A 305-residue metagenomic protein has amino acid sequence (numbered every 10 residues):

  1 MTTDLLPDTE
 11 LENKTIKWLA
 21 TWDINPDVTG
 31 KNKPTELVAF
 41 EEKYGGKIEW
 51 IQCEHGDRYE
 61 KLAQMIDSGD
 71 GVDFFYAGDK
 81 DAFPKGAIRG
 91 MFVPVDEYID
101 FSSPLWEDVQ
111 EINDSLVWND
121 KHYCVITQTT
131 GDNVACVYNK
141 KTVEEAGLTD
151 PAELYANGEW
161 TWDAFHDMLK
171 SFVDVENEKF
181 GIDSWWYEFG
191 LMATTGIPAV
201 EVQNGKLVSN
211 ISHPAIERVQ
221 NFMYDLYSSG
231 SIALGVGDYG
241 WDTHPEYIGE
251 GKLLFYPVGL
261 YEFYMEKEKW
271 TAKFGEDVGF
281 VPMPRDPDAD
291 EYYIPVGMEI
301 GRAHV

Functional and structural regions predicted by a protein language model:
M1-R89, G131: Conserved N-terminal structural module of periplasmic/extracytoplasmic solute-binding proteins
T2-E12, G78-A135, D163, V281: Hinge/lid segment of periplasmic solute-binding proteins
D8, D96-D108, E153-N157, A199-R218 (+1 more regions): Short, solvent-exposed loop/beta-turn-alpha elements that line the ligand-binding surface or hinge of extracytoplasmic
K17-L19, V117-T130, V134-C136, E144 (+1 more regions): Extracytoplasmic/periplasmic solute-binding protein
Q52-K61, D81, G158-A164, G235-G249: Short helix-initiation/N-cap motifs at beta->coil->alpha
Y59-G71, R89, V143, H166-S171 (+1 more regions): Short helices/loops that flank or line small-molecule/ion binding pockets
H166-L169, G205-D238: Glycine-centered hinge/linker elements that transmit conformational signals in sensory and ligand-binding systems
W270-H304: Extracytoplasmic/periplasmic substrate-recognition and gating elements
